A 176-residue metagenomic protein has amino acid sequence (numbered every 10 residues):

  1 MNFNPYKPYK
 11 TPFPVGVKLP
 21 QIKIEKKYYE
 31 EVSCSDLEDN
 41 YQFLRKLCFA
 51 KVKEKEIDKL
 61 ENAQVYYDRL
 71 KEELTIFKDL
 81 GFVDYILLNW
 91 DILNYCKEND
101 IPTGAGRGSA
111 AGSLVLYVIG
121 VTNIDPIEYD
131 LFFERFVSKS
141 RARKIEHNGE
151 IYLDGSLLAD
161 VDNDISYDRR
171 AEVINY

Functional and structural regions predicted by a protein language model:
M1-Y176: Phosphodiester-processing cores and adjacent nucleic acid-binding clamps
